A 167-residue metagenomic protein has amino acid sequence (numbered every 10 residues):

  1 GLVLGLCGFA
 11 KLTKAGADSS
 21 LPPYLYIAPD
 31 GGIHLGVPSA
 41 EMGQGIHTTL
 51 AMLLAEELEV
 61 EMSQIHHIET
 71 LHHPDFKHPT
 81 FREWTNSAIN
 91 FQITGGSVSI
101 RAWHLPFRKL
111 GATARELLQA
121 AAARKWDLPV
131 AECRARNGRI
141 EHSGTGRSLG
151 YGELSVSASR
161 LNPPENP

Functional and structural regions predicted by a protein language model:
L2-P167: Cofactor-binding beta-sheet edge motifs in enzyme active sites
